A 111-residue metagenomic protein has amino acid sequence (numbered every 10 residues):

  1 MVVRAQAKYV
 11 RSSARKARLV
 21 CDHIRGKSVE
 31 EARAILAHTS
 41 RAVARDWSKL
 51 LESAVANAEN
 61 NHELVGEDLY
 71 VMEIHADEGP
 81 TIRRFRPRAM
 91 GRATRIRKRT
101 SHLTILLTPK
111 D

Functional and structural regions predicted by a protein language model:
M1-H23, K27-D111: Structured, basic alpha/beta domains of bacterial-type, RNA-associated proteins
